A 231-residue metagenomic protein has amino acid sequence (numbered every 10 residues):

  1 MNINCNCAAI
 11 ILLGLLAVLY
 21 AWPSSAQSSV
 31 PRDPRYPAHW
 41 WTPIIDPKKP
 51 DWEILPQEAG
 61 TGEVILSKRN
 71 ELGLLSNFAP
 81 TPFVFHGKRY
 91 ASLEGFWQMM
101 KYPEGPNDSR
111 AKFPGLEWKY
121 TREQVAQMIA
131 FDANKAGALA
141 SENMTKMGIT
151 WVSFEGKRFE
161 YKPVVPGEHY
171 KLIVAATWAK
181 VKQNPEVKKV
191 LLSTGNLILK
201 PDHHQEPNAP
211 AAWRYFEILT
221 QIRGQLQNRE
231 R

Functional and structural regions predicted by a protein language model:
M1-I11: Bacterial N-terminal signal peptides that target proteins for export
I10-Y20: Bacterial N-terminal signal peptides
A21-S28: Boundary at the C-terminal end of the N-terminal hydrophobic targeting segment
S28-R231: Charged, low-complexity intrinsically disordered segments
